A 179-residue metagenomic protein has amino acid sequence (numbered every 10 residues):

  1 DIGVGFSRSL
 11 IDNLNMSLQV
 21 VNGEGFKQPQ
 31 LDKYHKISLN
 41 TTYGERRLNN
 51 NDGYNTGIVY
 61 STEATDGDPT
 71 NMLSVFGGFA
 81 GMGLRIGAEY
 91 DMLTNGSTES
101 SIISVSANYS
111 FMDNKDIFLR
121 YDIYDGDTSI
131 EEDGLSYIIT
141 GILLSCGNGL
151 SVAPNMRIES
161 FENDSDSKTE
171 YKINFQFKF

Functional and structural regions predicted by a protein language model:
D1-L48, I58, Q176: Surface-exposed coil loops of outer-membrane beta-barrel proteins
E24-Q28, G126-S129, E159-E162: Extracellular loop and loop/strand-boundary signature of outer-membrane beta-barrel proteins
Q28-Q30, S100, E131, D166: Outer-membrane beta-barrel and related beta-rich outer-membrane complex signature in Gram-negative bacteria
K33-H35, D68, N148-G149, N163-I173: Short glycine/proline-enriched turn or capping motifs at secondary-structure junctions
L39-T128, E132, S136-Y137: Detector for outer-membrane/organellar transmembrane beta-barrel domains, recognizing the amphipathic beta-strand
T41-Y43, L144, S167-F179: Outer-membrane beta-barrel "beta-signal"
I139-N155: C-terminal closing repeat unit and adjoining cap/tail of repeat-based domains
